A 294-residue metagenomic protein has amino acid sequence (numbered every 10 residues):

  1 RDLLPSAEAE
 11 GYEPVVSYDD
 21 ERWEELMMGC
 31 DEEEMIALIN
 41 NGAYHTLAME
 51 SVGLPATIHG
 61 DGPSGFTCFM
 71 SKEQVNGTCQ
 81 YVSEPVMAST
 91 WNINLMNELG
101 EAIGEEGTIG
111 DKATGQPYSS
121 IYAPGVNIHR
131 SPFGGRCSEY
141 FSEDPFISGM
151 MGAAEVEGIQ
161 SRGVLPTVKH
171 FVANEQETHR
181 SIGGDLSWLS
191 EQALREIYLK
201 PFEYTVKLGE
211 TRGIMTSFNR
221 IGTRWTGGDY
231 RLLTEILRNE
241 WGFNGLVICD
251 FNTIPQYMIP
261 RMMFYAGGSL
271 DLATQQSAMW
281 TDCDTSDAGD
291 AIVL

Functional and structural regions predicted by a protein language model:
R1-L294: Glycoside hydrolase catalytic-domain context in secreted enzymes
